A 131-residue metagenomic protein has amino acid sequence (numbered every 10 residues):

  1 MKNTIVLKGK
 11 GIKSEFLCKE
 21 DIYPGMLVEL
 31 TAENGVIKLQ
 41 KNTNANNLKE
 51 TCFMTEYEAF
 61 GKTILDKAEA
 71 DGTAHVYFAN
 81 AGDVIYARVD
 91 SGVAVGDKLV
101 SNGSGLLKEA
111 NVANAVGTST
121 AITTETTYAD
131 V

Functional and structural regions predicted by a protein language model:
M1-V131: Glycine-anchored, exposed beta-strand/edge motif detector
